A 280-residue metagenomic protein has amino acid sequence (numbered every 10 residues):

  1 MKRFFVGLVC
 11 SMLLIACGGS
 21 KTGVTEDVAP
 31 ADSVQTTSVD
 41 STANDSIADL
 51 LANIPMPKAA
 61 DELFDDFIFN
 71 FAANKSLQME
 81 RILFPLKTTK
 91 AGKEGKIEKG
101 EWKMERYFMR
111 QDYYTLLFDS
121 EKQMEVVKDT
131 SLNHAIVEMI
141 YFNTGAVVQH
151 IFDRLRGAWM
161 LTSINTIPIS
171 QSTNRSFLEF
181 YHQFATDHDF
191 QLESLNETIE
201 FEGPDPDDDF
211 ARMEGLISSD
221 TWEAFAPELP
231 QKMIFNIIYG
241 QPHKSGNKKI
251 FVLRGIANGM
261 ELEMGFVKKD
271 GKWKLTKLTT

Functional and structural regions predicted by a protein language model:
M1-I15, M264: Sec-dependent bacterial lipoprotein signal peptides
G18-K21: Bacterial signal peptide processing site
S33, D40-S41, S46, T130: Coil residues (strongly favoring Ser/Thr
A43-P55: Acidic/histidine-rich, surface-exposed loop or edge segments in extracytoplasmic proteins
P55-S76, N174-F190: Short, aromatic-enriched amphipathic alpha-helices that serve as compact interaction elements
K87-A146, D205, F210-M260: Surface-exposed, charged secondary-structure patches
F142-Q171, G259-T280: Short beta-strand edge/turn micro-motifs at domain boundaries
R156-S194, T198-M213: Surface-exposed beta-loop interaction hotspot
